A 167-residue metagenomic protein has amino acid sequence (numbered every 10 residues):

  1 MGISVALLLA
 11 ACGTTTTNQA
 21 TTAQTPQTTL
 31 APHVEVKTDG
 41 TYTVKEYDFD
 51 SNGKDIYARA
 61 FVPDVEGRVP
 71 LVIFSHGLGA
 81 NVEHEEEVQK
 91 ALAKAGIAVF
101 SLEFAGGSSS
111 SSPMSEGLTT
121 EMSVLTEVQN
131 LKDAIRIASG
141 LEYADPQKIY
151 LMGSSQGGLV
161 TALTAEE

Functional and structural regions predicted by a protein language model:
L9-A11: C-terminal motif of bacterial Sec signal peptides marking the signal peptidase cleavage site
G13-T15: Bacterial signal peptide processing site
P26-V65: N-terminal cap/lid segment of alpha/beta-hydrolase-fold proteins
V69, S75-A80: Active-site glycine-rich loops that stabilize anionic/oxyanionic intermediates across multiple enzyme folds
G79-K90: The serine-hydrolase catalytic nucleophile loop
L92-P113: Conserved alpha/beta-hydrolase
T120-E142: Alpha/beta-hydrolase active-site loop
I137-E167: Primarily recognizes the serine-hydrolase "nucleophile elbow" in alpha/beta-hydrolase and SGNH/GDSL folds
